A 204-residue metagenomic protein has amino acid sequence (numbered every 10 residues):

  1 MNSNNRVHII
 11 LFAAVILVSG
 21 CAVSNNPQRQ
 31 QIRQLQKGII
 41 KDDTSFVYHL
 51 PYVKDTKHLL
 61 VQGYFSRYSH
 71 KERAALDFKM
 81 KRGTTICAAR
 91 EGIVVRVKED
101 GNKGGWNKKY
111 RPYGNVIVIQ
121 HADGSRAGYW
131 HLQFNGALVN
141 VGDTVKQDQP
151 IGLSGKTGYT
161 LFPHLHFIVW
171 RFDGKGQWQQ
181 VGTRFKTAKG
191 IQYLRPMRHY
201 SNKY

Functional and structural regions predicted by a protein language model:
N2-I10: Bacterial N-terminal signal peptides that target proteins for export
V18-G20: C-terminal motif of bacterial Sec signal peptides marking the signal peptidase cleavage site
V23-G114, Q147, P196-Y204: Surface-exposed, glycine-biased beta-strand/turn segments
Q36-K37, F46-Y48, D143-K146, I168-Y204: Acidic, glycine-rich catalytic/binding loops that coordinate metals and/or anionic ligands
K103-K109, S154-H166: Active-site loop architecture of trypsin-fold serine endopeptidases
R111-S125: OB-fold (S1/OB) nucleic-acid-binding surfaces
I117, V145-G158: Short hydrophobic beta/alpha edge segments that flank linear recognition/processing sites
G124-D148: Short histidine-centered loop motifs in beta-beta connectors
